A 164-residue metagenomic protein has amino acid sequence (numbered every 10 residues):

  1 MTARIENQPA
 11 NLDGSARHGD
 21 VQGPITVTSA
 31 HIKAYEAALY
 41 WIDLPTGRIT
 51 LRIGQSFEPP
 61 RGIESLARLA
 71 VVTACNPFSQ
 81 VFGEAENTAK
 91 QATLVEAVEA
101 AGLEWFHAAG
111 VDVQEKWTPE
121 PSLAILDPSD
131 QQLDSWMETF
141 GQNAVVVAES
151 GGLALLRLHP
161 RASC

Functional and structural regions predicted by a protein language model:
T2-E96: N-terminal, charge-rich interaction modules
P45-S56, A74, E96-E99, H107-Q114 (+1 more regions): Mature, function-bearing regions of proteins
G62-I63, E115, S135-E138: A general structural signal for short secondary-structure junctions and capping/turn motifs
G83-E84, S135, L156-H159: A short secondary-structure junction signal
T88-Q132: Amphipathic protein-protein interaction modules
A89, F140-G141, R161-S163: Short, solvent-exposed amphipathic alpha-helical segments in soluble enzyme and RNA/protein-processing domains
P119-S122, L126-A154: Short, compact, well-ordered microdomains
